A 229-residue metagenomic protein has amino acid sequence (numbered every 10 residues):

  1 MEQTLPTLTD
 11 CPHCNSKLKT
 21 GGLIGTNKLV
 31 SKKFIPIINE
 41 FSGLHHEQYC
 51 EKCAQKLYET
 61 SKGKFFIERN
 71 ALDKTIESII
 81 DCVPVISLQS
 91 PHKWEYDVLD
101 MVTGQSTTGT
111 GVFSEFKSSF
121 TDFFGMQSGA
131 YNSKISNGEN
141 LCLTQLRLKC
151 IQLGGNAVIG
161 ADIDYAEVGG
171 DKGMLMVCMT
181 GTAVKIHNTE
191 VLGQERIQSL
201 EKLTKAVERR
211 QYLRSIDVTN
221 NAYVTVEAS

Functional and structural regions predicted by a protein language model:
M1-L8, S16, I38-H45: Short, flexible, mixed-charge glycine/proline-rich loop motifs that serve as phosphate/nucleic-acid-contacting
C11-C14, C50-C53: Short cysteine-rich clusters marking metal-coordination/redox-active sites
K17-I24, L44-H45, K56-T60: Short, non-ligating residues that shape and space the ligands of small metal-coordination modules and catalytic
G22-V30, S61-D73: Short cysteine/histidine-rich zinc-coordinating motifs and their immediately flanking basic loops
G25-E47: Short linker/helix segments within small regulatory modules
F66-M126: Histone-fold modules and their flanking histone-like tails across chromatin and transcription assemblies
V102-G109, E115-D164: Short, well-ordered alpha-helical segments
D171-Q211, A222-Y223: C-terminal edge-of-domain segments
